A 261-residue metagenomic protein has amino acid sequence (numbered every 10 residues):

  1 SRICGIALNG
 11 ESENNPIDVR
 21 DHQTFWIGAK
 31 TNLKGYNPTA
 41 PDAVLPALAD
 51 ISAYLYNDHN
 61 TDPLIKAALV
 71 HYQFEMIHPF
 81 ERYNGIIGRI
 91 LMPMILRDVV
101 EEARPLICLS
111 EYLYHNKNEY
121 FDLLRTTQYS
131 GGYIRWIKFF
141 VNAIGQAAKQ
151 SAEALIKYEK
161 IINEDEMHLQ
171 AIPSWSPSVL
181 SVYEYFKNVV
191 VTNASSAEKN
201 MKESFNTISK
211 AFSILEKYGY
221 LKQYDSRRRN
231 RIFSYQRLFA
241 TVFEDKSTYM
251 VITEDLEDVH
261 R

Functional and structural regions predicted by a protein language model:
S1-R261: FIC/Doc superfamily catalytic core
